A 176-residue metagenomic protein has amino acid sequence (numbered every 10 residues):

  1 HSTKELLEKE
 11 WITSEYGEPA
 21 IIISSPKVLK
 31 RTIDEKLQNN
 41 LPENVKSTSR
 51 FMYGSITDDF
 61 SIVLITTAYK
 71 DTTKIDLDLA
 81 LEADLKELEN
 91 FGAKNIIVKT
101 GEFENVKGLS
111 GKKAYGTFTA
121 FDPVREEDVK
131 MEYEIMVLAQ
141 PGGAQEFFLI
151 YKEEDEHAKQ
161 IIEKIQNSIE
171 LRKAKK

Functional and structural regions predicted by a protein language model:
H1-G17, A174-K176: Sec-dependent signal peptide cleavage junction
W11-I22, L85, E156: Short aromatic-glycine motifs in intrinsically disordered, low-complexity regions
P19-A20, I75-L79, E156-Q160: Soluble non-cytosolic domains of exported or imported proteins
S24, K30-M52, E82-V137: Signature of long, low-cysteine stretches enriched in small and polar/charged residues
P26-L29, E82-G92, P141-K176: Surface-exposed amphipathic alpha-helical segments
T48-A80, F147-F148: A short acidic-to-branched-hydrophobic micro-motif
D59-S61, L109-G111, A139-E146: Coil-to-beta-strand transition motifs
A68-T72, F118-D122, P141, Y151-E153: Beta-strand elements of well-folded, non-transmembrane domains
